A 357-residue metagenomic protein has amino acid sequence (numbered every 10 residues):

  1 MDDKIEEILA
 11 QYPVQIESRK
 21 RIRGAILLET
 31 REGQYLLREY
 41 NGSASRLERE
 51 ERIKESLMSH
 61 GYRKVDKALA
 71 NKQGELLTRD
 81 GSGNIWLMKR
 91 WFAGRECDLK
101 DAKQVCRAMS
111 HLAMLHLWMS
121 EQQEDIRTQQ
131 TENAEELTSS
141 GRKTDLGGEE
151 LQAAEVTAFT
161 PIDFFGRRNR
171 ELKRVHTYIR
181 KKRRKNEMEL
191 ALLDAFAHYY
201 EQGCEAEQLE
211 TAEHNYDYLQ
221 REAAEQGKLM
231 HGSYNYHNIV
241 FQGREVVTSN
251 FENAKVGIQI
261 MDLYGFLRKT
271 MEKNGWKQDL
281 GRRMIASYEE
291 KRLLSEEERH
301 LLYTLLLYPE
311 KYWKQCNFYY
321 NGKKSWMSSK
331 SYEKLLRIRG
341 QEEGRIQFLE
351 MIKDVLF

Functional and structural regions predicted by a protein language model:
E6-E29: ATP-binding glycine-rich phosphate-binding loop
S18, D125-L229: ATP-dependent phospho-/nucleotidyl transfer catalytic cores
L27, A68, Q208-I260: Active-site acidic catalytic loop and adjacent metal/ATP-binding pocket of ATP-dependent phosphoryl transfer enzymes
Q34-Q130, A134-E155: ATP-binding pocket architecture of kinase catalytic cores
W86-L99, R174-K181, F266, Y308-W326: A glycine-centered beta->alpha junction motif in the catalytic cores of kinase/phosphotransferase enzymes
I260-L293, L306-W326: Active-site activation/catalytic loop segments of kinase-like enzymes and analogous catalytic loops in related
W313-F357: ATP/Mg2+ or Mg2+-diphosphate-binding catalytic cores that bind nucleotide phosphates or diphosphates via glycine-rich
